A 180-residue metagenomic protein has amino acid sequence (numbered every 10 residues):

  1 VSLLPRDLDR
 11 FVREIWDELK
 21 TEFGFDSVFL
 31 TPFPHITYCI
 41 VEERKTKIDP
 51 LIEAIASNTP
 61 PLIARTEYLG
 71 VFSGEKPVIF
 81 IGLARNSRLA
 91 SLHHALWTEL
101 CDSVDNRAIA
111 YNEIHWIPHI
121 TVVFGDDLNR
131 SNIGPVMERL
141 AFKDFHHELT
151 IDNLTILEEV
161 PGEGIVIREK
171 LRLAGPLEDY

Functional and structural regions predicted by a protein language model:
V1-R65, N86-F145, E163-Y180: Basic, often amphipathic N-terminal segments
L4, F11, E148, N153-E158: A short, Trp-centered hydrophobic/proline-enriched beta-strand micro-motif
E43, V71-G74, I151, L173-G175: Generic structural "secondary-structure junction" signal
Y68-K76, Y111-W116, D152-E163: Short proline/glycine- and acidic-rich turn/helix-capping motifs at secondary-structure junctions
V78-R85: Short histidine-centered catalytic/ligand-binding loop motif
